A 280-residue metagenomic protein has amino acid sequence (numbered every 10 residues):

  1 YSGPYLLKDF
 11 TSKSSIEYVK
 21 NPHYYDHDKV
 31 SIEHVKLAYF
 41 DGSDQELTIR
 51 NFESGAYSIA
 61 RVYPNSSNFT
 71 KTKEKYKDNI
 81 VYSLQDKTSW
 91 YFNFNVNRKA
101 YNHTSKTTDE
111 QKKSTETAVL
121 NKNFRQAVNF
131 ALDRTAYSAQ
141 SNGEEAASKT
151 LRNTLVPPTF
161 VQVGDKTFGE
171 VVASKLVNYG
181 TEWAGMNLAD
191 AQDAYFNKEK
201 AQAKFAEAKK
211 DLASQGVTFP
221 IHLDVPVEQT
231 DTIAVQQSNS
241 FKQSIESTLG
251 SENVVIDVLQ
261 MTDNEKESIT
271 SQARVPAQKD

Functional and structural regions predicted by a protein language model:
Y1-H34, L47: Gly/Pro-rich hinge or "lid" segments in bacterial periplasmic/extracellular proteins
I16-V19, K36-Y39, S58-V62, V81-S83 (+6 more regions): Structural recognition of the beta-strand scaffold that forms the well-ordered cores of secreted hydrolase catalytic
V19, A118-G250, V255-D257: Append "and occasionally in soluble cytosolic enzymes with long acidic Gly/Pro-rich linkers
V19-H23, D41, T88-N123, A127 (+1 more regions): A bilobed periplasmic-binding-protein/Venus flytrap-type ligand-binding module shared by bacterial periplasmic
H23-K71: Ligand-site clamp/hinge motif
H27-F40, F219-L223, S244-S268: A local structural motif
I49-I59, P64, N79-I80, S247-D280: Periplasmic binding protein-like
F69-L84: Ligand-binding "clamshell"
